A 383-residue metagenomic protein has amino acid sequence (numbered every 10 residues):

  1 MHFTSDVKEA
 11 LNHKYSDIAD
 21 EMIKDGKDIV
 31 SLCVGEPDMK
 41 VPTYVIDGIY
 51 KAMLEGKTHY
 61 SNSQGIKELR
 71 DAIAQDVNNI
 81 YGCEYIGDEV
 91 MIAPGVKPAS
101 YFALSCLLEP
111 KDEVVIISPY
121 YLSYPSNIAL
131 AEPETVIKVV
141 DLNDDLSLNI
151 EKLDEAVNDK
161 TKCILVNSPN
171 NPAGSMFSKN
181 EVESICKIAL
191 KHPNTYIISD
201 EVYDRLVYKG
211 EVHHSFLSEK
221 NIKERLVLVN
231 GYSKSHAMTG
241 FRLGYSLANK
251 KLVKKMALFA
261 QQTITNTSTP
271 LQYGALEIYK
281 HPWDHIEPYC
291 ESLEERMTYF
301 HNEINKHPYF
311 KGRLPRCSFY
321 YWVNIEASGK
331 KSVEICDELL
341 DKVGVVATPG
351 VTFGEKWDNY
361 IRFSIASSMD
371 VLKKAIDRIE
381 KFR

Functional and structural regions predicted by a protein language model:
H2, D6-A10, M22-V30, E36-A52 (+1 more regions): PLP-dependent class I/II
L11-A19: A short, well-ordered alpha-helical element
D20, A74, N78, L104-S105: Generic structural signal for well-ordered alpha-helical scaffold segments
S31-D38, K51-R70: A glycine-/small-polar-enriched, mobile loop at the entrance of the PLP active site in fold-type I
Y60-A93: Conserved N-terminal alpha-helix of the aminotransferase class I/II PLP-enzyme fold
